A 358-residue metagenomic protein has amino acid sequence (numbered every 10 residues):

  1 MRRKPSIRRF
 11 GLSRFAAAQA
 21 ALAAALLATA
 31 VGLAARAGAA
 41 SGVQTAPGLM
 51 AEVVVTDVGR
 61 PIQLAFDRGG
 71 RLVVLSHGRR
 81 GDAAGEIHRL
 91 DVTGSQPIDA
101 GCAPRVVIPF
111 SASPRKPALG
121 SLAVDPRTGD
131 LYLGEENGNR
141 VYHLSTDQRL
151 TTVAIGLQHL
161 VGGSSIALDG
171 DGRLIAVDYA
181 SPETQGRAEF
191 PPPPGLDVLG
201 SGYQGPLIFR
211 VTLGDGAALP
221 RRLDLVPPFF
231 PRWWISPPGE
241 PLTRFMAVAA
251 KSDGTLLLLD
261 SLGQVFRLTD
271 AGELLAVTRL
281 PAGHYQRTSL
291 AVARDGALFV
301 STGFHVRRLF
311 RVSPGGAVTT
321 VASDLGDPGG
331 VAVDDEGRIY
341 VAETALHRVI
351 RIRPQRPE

Functional and structural regions predicted by a protein language model:
A40-V58, C102: A short helix->beta-strand "capping" segment at the edge of beta-propeller domains
L49, D99-P114, A154-Q158, D215-E240 (+1 more regions): Surface-exposed loop and turn segments in beta-propeller and other repeat-based domains that flank or scaffold
D57-G69, A84, S111-D130, L157-R173 (+6 more regions): Beta-rich, blade/repeat-based domains predominating in secreted/periplasmic proteins but also intracellular
V73-L75, L133, I175-V177, L258 (+2 more regions): Residue position within the beta-strands of beta-propeller blades
S76-G85, V177-G205: Short, conserved, GDST-rich strand-edge loop motifs in beta-rich repeat architectures
H77-R79, E136, Y179-S181, D260-S261 (+3 more regions): Short loop/turn segments immediately following the C-termini of beta-strands
G85-R89, R140-H143, P206-F209, Q264-F266 (+2 more regions): A short loop-to-beta-strand structural motif that recurs across blades of beta-propeller domains
P328-E358: Blade-level signature of beta-propeller repeat domains, shared across WD40, Kelch, NHL, RCC1 and BNR/Asp-box propellers
